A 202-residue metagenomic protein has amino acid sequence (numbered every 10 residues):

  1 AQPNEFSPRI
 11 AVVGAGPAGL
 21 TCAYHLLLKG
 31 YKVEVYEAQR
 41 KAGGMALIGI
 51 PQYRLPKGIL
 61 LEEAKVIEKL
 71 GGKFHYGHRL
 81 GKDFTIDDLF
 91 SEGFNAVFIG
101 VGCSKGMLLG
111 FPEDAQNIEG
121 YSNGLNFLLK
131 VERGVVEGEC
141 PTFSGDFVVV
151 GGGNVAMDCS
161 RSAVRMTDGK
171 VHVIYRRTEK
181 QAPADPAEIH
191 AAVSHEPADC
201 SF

Functional and structural regions predicted by a protein language model:
A1-R9, L28, E62, I118-K130: Extreme N-terminal leader/targeting segments of oxidoreductases
Q2-E5, E68, F90-S91, D114-A115 (+1 more regions): Solvent-exposed alpha-helices and their adjacent loops that cap or buttress functional pockets in soluble metabolic
V12-Y36, Y76-D87, V101-L108, N126-P186: Rossmann-like dinucleotide/flavin-binding elements
G30, G71, G93: Conserved functional loop/turn residues at catalytic and ligand-binding sites
V35, Q39-L70, F74, S160-F202: Rossmann-like dinucleotide-binding cores of NAD(P)H-dependent redox enzymes
G93-G100: Hydrophobic or amphipathic alpha-helical targeting/insertion segments
N95, E119, G145: Conserved acidic residues
G100-N117, Y121-S122: Flavin (primarily FAD) binding-site architecture
